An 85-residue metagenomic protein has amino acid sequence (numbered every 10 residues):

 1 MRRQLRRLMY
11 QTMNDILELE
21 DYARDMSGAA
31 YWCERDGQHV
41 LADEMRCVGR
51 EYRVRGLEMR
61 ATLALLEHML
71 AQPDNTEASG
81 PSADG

Functional and structural regions predicted by a protein language model:
M1-E20: Short, charge/polar-rich alpha-helical segments
R2-R3, R7, A64-G85: Short, charged, intrinsically disordered terminal tails
L5, L17, M26-G28, C47 (+1 more regions): Alpha-helical structural elements
L8-Q11, G28-Q72: Short, charge-rich amphipathic interface segments used for partner binding and complex assembly
